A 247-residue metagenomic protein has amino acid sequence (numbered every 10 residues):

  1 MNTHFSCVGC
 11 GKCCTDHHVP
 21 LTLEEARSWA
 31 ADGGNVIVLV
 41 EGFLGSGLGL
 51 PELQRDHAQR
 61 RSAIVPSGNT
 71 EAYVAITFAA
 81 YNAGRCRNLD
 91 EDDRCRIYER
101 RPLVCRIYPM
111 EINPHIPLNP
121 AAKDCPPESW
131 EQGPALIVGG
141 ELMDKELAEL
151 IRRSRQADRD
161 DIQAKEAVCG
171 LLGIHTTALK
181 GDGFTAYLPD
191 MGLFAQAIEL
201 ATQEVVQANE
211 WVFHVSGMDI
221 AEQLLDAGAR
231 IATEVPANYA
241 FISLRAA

Functional and structural regions predicted by a protein language model:
M1-A247: Short loop/turn segments that flank or connect secondary-structure elements
